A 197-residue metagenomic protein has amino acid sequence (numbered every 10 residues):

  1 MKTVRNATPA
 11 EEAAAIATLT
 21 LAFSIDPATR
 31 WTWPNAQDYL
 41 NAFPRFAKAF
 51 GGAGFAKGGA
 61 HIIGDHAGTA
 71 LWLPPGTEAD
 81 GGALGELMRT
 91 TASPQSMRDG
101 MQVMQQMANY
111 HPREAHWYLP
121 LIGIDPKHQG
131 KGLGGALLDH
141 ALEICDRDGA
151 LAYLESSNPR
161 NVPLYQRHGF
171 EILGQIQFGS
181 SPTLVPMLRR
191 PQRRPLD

Functional and structural regions predicted by a protein language model:
T3-A17, I25: A short beta-loop-alpha structural element at the N-terminal edge of CoA-dependent acyl/N-acetyltransferase catalytic
A36-G59: Active-site rim helix/loop that mediates acceptor-substrate recognition in acyltransferases
G52-W72, G123: Conserved beta-hairpin
T69-Q129, G179-S180: Conserved acyl-donor/pantetheine-binding loop and adjacent beta-alpha core of acyl/acetyltransferases and related
A115-Y118, I144-S157: Conserved GNAT acetyl-CoA-binding A-motif
I124, G130-E143, R167: Conserved acetyl-CoA-binding loop-helix of GNAT-fold acetyltransferases
G135, R147-G149, N158-Q175, G179: Conserved active-site alpha-helix within GNAT-family acetyltransferase domains
A150-P159, F178-D197: C-terminal "cap" of GNAT-fold acetyltransferases
